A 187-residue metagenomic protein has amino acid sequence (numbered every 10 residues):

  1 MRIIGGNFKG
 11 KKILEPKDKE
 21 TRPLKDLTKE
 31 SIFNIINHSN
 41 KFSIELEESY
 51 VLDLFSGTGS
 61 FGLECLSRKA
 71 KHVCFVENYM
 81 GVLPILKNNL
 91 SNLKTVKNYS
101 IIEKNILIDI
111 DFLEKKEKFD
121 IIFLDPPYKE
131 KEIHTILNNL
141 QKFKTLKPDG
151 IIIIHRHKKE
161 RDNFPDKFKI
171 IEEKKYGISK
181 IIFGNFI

Functional and structural regions predicted by a protein language model:
M1-I187: Class I S-adenosyl-L-methionine-dependent methyltransferase catalytic core
